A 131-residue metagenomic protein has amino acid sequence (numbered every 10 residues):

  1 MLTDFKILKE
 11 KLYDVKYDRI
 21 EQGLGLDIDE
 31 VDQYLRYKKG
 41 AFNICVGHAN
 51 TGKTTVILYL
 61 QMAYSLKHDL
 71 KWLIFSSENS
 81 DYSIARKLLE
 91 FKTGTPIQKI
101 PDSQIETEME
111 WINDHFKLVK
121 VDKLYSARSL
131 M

Functional and structural regions predicted by a protein language model:
M1-K39, E110-N113: Core recognition of P-loop NTPase motor domains used across DNA-transaction enzymes
Y13-I20, A41-I44, R86-E90, G94: Short, mixed-charge, low-aromatic patches
D32, K67-M131: Cytosolic-facing regulatory segments adjacent to core modules
N43-V46, L73: Short hydrophobic/aromatic beta-strand immediately N-terminal to the Walker A/P-loop
A49: The conserved Walker
G52-K53: Conserved glycine(s) of the Walker
V56-L60: Hydrophobic positions on the alpha1 helix immediately C-terminal to the Walker A/P-loop
